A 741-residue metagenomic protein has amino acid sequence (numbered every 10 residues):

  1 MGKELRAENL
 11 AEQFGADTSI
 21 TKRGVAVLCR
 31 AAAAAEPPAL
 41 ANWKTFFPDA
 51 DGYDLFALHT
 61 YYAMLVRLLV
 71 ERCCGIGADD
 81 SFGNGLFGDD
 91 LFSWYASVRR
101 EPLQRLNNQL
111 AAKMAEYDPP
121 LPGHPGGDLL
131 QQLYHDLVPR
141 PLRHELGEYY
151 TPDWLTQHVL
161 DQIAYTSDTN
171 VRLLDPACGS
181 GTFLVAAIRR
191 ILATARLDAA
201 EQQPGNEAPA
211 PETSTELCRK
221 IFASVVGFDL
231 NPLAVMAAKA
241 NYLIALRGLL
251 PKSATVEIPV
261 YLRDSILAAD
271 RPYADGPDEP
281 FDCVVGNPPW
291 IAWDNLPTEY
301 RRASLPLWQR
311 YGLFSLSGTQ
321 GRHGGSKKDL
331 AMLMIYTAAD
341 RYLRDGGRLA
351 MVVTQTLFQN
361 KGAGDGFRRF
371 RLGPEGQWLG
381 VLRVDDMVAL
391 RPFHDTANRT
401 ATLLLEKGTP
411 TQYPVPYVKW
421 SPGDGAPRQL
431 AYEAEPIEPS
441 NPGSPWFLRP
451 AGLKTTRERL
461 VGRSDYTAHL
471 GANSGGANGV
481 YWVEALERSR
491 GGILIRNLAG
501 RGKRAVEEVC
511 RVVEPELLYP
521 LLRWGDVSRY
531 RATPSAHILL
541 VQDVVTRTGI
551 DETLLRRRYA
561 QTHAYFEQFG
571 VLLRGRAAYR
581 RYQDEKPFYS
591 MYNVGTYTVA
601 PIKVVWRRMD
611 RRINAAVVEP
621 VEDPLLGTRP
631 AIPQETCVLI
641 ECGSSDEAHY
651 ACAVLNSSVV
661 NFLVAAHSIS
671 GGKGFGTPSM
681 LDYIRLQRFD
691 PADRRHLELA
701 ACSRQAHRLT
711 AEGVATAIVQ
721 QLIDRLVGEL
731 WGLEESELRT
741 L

Functional and structural regions predicted by a protein language model:
M1-R100, E145-E279, I335, T354 (+4 more regions): Charged, often flexible domain-edge or linker segments that flank or initiate folded functional domains
A34-F47, G126-P141, D161, N206-C218 (+4 more regions): Active-site-adjacent bridging/hinge elements
F47-L65, L121-P125, G325-K327, E508-P515 (+2 more regions): Structural motif
F56-G75, H135, A240-R247, P520-W524 (+4 more regions): Short, hydrophobic/amphipathic alpha-helical patches that form generic packing surfaces within helical domains
E71-R72, I76-Q162, L521, P534 (+3 more regions): Class I S-adenosyl-L-methionine
W154-L155, V185, L192, V235-M236 (+7 more regions): Signature of N6-adenine DNA methyltransferases within the class I
M332, E438-E698: Polybasic, glycine- and aromatic-enriched phosphate-binding surface used to engage nucleic acids
L681, R685-L741: Non-catalytic DNA-recognition/assembly elements of restriction-modification systems
